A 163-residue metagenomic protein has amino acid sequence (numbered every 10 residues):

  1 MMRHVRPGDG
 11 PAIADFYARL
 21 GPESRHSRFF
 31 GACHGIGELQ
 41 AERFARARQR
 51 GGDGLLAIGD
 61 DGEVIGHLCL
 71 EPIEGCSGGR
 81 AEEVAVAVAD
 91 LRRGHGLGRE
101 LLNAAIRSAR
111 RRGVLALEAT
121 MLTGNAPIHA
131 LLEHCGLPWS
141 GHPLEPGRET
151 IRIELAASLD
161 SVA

Functional and structural regions predicted by a protein language model:
M1-A163: Long, contiguous binding/interaction regions
